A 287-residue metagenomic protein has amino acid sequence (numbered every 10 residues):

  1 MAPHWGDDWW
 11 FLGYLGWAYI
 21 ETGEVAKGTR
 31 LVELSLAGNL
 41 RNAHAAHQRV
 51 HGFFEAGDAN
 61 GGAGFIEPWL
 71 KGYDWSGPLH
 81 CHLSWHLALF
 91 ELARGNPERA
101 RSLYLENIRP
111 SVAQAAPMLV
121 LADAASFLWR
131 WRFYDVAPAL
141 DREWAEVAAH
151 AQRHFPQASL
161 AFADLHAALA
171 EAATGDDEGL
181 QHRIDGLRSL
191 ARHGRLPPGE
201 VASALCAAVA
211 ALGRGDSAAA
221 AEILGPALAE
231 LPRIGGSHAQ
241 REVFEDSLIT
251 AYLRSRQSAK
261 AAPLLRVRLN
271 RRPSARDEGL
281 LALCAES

Functional and structural regions predicted by a protein language model:
M1-A45, G52: Internal alpha-solenoid helical repeat scaffolds
M1-P3, K27, L31-S35, G61-G62 (+3 more regions): Amphipathic alpha-helices of TPR/Sel1-like and other helical repeat/solenoid scaffolds
W5-G6, L40, D74, V112 (+2 more regions): Short coil turns that delineate tetratricopeptide repeat
F11, A45, L79, L83 (+2 more regions): TPR alpha-solenoid repeat register
Y14, Q48-R49, H86, L280-L281: Canonical tetratricopeptide repeat
H44-H51, C81, D123: Short amphipathic alpha-helices enriched at the N-terminus of pentatricopeptide repeats
F53-A56, G61-A113: Contiguous mid-protein beta-loop-alpha structural module that forms a pocket-lining wall or clamp of enzyme active
L89-S287: Helix-coil-helix junctions within alpha-helical repeat/solenoid scaffolds
